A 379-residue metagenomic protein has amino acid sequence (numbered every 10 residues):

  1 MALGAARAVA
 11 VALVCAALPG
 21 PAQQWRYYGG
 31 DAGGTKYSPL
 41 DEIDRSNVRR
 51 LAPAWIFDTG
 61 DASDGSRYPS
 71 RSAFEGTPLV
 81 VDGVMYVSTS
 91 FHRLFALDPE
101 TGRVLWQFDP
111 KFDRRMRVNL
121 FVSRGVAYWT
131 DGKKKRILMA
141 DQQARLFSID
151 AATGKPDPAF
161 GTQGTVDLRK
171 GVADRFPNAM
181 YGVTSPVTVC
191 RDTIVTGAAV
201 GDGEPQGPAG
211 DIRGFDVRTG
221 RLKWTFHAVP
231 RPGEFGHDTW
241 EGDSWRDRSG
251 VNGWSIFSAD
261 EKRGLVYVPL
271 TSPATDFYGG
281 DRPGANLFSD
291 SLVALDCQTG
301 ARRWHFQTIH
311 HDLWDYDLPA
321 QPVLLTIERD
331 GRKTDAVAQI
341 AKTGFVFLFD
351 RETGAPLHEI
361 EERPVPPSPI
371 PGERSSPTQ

Functional and structural regions predicted by a protein language model:
R7-A17: Bacterial N-terminal signal peptides
G20-I56, A228-F235: Blade/loop signatures of beta-propeller domains
W25-G29, R71-R93, V118-R145, A179-E204 (+5 more regions): Repeat-blade elements of multi-bladed beta-propeller folds
Y37-G132, I137-R169: N-terminal cofactor/phosphate-binding cores enriched in small/glycine residues, especially glycine-rich loops such as
F57-T77, Q107-D131, T162-P186, H227-I256 (+4 more regions): Extracytoplasmic beta-rich repeat domains
I149, T153-G154, A209-L222, A285-A301 (+1 more regions): Beta-propeller blade signature
Q321-G372: Phosphate/diphosphate-binding loops
